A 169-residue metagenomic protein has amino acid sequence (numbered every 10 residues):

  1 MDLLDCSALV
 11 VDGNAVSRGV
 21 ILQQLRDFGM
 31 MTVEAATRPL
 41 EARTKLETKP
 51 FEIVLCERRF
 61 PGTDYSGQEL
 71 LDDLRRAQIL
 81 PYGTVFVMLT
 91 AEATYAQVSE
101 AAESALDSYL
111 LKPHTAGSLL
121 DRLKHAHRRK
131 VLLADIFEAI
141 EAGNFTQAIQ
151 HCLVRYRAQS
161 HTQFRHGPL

Functional and structural regions predicted by a protein language model:
L3-S17, I21-L25, V54: Conserved acidic segment of CheY-like receiver
M30-P39, K45: Short hydrophobic/Thr-rich beta-strand motif most characteristic of the beta2 strand and flanking loop of CheY-like
K49-F60: Active-site beta3 strand of CheY-like receiver
S66-P81: Short amphipathic alpha-helix used as the core "switch/output" element in two-component signaling
E69, Y82, E92-S108: Alpha4 helix (beta4-alpha4-beta5 surface) of REC/receiver domains from two-component response regulators
H114-L123: C-terminal output helix
H127-P168: CheY-like receiver
